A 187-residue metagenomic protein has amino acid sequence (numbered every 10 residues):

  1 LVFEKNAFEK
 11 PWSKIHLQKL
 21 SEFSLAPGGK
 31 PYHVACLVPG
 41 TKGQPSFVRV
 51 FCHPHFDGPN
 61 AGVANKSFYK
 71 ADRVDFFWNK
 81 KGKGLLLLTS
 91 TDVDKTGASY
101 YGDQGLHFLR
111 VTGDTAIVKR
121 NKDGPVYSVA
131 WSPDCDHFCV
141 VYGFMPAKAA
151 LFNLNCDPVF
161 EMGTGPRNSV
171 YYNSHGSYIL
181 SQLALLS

Functional and structural regions predicted by a protein language model:
L1, K5-G28, G58-A61, Y69: Asp-box/WD-like beta-propeller blade repeats and closely related beta-sheet repeat scaffolds
L1-V2, H107, K148-A150: WD40 beta-propeller blade core
K5-A7, H53-F56, R110-T112, N153-N155: Short loop/turn segments that connect beta-strands within beta-propeller blades
E9, I15-E22, F68-V74, K122-Y127 (+1 more regions): Short coil/turn segments at the loop-to-beta-strand junctions that recur within blades of beta-propeller repeat folds
E9-K14, A61-S67, D114-R120, D157-M162: A short beta-strand motif characteristic of beta-propeller blades
E22-G40, D75-G84, S128-H137, S169-I179 (+1 more regions): Blade-terminus and WD-like Trp-Asp/Gly-His loop motifs, strongest in beta-propeller folds
V38-G40, L88-D103, A184: Short, conserved, GDST-rich strand-edge loop motifs in beta-rich repeat architectures
F47-H55, Y101-G113: Beta-propeller blade signature
